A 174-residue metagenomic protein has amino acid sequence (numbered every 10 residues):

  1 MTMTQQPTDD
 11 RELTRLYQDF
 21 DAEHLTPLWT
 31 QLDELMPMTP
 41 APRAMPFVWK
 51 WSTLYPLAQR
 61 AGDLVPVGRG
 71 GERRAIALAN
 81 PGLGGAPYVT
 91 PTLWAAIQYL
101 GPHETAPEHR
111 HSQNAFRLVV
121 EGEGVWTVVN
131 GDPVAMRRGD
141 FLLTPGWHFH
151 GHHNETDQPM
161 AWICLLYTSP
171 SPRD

Functional and structural regions predicted by a protein language model:
T2-A79: Transition-metal
P66-E104: A short glycine-rich, His/Asp/Glu-containing loop-to-beta-strand
A86-V89, A106-S112, H153-Q158: Short, low-complexity cationic-aromatic patches
G101, T105-R138: A short beta-strand-loop-beta hairpin characteristic of the jelly-roll/cupin
M136-F149, H153-E155: Conserved metal-binding segment of the jelly-roll/cupin
Y167-D174: Conserved small/polar residues in nucleotide/adenosyl-binding loops
